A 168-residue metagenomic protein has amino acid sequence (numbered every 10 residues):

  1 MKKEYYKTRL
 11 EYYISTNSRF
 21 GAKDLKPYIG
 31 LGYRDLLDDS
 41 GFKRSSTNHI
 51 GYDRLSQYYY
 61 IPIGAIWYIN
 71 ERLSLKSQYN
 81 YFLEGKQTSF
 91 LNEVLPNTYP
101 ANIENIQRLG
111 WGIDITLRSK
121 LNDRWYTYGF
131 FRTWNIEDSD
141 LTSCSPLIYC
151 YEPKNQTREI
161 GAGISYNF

Functional and structural regions predicted by a protein language model:
M1, L37-N48, G85-A101, D138-L147: Outer-membrane beta-barrel translocator domains and adjoining extracellular loop/strand segments of Gram-negative
K2-E4, N17-R19, T47-D53, A65 (+3 more regions): Outer-membrane beta-barrel proteins
K2-L10, K23-L25, D53-Y59, N105-I113 (+1 more regions): Residues that define the transmembrane beta-barrel architecture of outer-membrane proteins
T8-S18, L31-Y33, I61-W67, Y79-Y81 (+2 more regions): Residues on the lipid-exposed face of transmembrane beta-strands in outer-membrane beta-barrel proteins
F20-P27, E71-L75, S119-G129: Repeated loop/turn-to-beta-strand initiation elements of outer-membrane beta-barrel proteins
L31-D39, Q57, W67, Y79-Q87 (+2 more regions): Transmembrane beta-strands of outer-membrane beta-barrel pores
T47-Q107: Short helix-loop boundary/capping segments
A101-F168: Predominantly the C-terminal beta-signal and adjacent terminal strand-loop region of outer-membrane beta-barrel
